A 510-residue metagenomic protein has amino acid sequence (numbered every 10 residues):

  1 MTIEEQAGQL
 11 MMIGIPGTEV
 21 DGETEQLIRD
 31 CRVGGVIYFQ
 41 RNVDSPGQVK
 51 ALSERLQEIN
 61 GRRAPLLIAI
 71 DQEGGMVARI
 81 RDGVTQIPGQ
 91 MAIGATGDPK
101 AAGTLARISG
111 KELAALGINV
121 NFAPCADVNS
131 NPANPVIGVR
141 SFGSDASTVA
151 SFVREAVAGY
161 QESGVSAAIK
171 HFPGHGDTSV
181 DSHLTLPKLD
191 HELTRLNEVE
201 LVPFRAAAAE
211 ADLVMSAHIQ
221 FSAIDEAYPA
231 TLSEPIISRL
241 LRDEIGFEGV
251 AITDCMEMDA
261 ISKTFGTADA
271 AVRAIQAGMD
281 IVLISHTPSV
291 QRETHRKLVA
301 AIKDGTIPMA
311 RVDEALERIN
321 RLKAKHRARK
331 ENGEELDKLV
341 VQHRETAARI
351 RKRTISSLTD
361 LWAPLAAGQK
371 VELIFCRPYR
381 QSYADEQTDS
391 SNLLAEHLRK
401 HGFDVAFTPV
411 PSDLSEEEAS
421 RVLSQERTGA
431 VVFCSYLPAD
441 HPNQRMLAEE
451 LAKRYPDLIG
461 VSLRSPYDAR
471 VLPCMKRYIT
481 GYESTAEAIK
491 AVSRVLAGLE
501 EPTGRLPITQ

Functional and structural regions predicted by a protein language model:
M1-C31, F265-Q510: Preference for extracellular/luminal or secreted protein segments
T2, G14-P16, V20-Q26, R41-I68 (+2 more regions): Second-shell residues forming the walls of enzyme active-site clefts
Q26-F39, R107-V120: Catalytic domains of carbohydrate-active enzymes, especially glycoside hydrolases
V84-G97, S141-G143: A charged helix-plus-loop insertion that forms the helical arch/lid used to bind and gate nucleic-acid substrates
G97-I118, E200, A270-Q276: Alpha-helical scaffold segments that flank or form the walls of functional sites
A126-V136: Short, conserved phosphate-binding/catalytic loop or strand-edge motifs used in phosphoryl-/nucleotidyl-transfer
